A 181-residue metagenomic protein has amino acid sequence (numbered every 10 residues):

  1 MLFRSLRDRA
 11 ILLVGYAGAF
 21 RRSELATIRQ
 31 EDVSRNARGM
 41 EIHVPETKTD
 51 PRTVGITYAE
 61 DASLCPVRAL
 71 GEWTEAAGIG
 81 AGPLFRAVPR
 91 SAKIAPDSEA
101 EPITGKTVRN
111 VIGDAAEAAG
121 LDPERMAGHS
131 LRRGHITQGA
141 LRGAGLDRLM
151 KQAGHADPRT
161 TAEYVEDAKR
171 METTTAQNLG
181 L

Functional and structural regions predicted by a protein language model:
M1-L131, Q138-L181: Conserved catalytic core of the tyrosine transesterase superfamily
